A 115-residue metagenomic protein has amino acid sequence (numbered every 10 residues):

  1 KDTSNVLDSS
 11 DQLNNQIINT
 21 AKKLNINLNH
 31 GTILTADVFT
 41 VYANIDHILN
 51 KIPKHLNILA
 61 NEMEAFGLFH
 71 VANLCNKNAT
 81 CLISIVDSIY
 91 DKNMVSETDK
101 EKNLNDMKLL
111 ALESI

Functional and structural regions predicted by a protein language model:
K1-I115: Glycine-rich phosphate- or other oxyanion-binding loops that anchor nucleotides, phosphorylated ligands
